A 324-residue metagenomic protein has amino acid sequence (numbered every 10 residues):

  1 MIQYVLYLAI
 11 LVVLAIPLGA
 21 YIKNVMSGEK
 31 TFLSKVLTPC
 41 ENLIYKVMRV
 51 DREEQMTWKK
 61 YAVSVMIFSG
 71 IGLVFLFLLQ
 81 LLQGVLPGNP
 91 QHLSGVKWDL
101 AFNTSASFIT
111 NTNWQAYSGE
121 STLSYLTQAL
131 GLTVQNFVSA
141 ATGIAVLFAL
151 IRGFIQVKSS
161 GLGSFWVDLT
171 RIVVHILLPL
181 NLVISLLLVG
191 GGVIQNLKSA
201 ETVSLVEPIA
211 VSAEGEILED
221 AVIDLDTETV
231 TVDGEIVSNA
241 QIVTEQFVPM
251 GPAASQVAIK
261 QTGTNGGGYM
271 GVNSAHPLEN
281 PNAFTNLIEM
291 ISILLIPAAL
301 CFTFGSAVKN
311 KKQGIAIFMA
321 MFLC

Functional and structural regions predicted by a protein language model:
M1-N103, L147-F148, I155-G163, V167-I209: N-terminal alpha-helical transmembrane segments of multi-pass membrane transport and channel/translocase proteins
Q3, Y7-L8, T110, W114 (+2 more regions): Hydrophobic transmembrane alpha-helices of multi-pass small-molecule transporters
L8-V12, K30, M56-T57, Y61-S64 (+6 more regions): Hydrophobic alpha-helical scaffolding
P87-L132, Q195-I291: P-loop potassium selectivity filter motif centered on the GYG triad
L123-L197, A283, L287-I315: A conserved hydrophobic secondary-structure block that centers on an alpha-helix together with its immediately flanking
N273, V308, M321: Active-site proximal loops enriched in glycine and acidic residues that flank catalytic Cys/His/Asp and coordinate
I317-C324: Central hydrophobic cores of alpha-helical transmembrane segments in multi-pass integral membrane proteins
